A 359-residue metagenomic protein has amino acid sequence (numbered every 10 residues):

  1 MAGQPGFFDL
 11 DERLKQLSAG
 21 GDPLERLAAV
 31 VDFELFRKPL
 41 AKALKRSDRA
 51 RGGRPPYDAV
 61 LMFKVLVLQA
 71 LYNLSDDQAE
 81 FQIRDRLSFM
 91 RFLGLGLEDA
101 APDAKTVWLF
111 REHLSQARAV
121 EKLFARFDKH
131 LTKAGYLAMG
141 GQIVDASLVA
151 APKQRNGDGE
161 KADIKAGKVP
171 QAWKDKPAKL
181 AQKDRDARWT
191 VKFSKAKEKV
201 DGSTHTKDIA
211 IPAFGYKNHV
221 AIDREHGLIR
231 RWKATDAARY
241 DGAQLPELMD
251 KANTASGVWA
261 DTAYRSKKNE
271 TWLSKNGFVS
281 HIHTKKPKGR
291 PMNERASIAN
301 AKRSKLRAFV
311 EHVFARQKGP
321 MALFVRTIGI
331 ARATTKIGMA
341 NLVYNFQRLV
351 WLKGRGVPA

Functional and structural regions predicted by a protein language model:
M1-K42, L352-A359: Charged, often Cys/His-bearing segments associated with DNA-binding zinc-finger transcription factors
L17, E25-V67, L71-Y72, T106: Basic, short loop/linker segments at the boundary and entry of helix-turn-helix/winged-helix-like folds
D32, G53-V60, D99-D103, K302-L306 (+2 more regions): Secondary-structure capping and boundary motifs in well-ordered enzyme cores
G53-Y57, W259-K268, K286-K288: Acidic, metal-coordinating catalytic cores used for nucleic-acid/nucleotide bond scission and strand-transfer chemistry
F81-R84, L93-E98, P102-N276, V343: Polybasic low-complexity intrinsically disordered regions
A243, K268, G289-A296: Short, charged, surface-exposed secondary-structure boundary motifs
T271, N276-G277, I298-A359: Basic, amphipathic alpha-helical segments enriched in Lys/Arg and hydrophobic/aromatic residues
N276-T284: Short hydrophobic/aromatic-enriched beta-strand-loop microsegments
